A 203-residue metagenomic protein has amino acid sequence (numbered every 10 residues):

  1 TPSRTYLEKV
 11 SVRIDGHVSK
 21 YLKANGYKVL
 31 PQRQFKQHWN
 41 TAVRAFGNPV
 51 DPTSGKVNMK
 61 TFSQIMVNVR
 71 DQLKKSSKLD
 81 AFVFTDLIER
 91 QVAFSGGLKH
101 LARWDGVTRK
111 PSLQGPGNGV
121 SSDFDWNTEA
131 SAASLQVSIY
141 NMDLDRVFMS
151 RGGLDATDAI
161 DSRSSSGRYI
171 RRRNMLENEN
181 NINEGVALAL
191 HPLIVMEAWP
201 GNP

Functional and structural regions predicted by a protein language model:
P2-V92, Q136, Y140, L144-R146: N-terminal segment of the mature soluble domain
E89-P203: C-terminal/domain-edge helix-coil "capping" segments
